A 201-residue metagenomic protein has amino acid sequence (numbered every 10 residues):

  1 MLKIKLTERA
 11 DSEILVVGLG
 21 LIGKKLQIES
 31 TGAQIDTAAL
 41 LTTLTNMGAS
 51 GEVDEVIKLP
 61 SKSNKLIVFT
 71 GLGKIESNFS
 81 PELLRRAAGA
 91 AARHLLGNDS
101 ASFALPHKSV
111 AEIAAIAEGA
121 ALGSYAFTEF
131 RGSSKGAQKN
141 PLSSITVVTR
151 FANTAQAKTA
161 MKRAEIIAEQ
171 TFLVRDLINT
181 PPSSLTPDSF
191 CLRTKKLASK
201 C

Functional and structural regions predicted by a protein language model:
M1-C201: Short amphipathic alpha-helical segment within the helicase RecA-like ATPase core that mediates nucleic-acid
